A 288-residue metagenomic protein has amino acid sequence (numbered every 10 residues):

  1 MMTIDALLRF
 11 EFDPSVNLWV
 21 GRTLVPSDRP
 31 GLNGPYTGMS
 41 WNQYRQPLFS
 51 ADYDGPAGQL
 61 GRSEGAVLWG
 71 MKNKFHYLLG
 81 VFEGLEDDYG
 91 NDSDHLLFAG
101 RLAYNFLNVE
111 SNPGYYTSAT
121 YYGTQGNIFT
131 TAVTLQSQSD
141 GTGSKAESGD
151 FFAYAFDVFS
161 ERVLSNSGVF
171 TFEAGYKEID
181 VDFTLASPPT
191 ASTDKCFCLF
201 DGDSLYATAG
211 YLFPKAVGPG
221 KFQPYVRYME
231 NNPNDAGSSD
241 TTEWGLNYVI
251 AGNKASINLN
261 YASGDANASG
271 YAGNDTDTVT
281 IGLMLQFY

Functional and structural regions predicted by a protein language model:
M1-D87, D92-N112, E178, L199-K215 (+4 more regions): Outer membrane beta-barrel
D13-S15, K72-K74, G126-I128, S165-V169 (+3 more regions): Strand-connecting loop/turn motifs
L18, T131, F170-A174, A207-A209 (+3 more regions): Hydrophobic beta-strand residues in large extracellular and virion-surface proteins
H95, L107, S111-P233, D240: Detector for outer-membrane/organellar transmembrane beta-barrel domains, recognizing the amphipathic beta-strand
F98-V109, D275-Y288: Outer-membrane beta-barrel "beta-signal"
G245-T276: Internal helix-turn-beta structural module
